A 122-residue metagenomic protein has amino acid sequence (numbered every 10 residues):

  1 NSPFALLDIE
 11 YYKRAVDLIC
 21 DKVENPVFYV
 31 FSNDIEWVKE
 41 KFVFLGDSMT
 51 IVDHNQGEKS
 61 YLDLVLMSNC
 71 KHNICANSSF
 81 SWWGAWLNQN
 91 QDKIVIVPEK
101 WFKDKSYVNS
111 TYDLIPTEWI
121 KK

Functional and structural regions predicted by a protein language model:
N1-E58: Core catalytic architecture of nucleotide-activated donor-dependent transferases building glycoconjugates
D8, P26, D34, S79-F80 (+2 more regions): Intrinsically disordered regions, especially transient/low-confidence alpha-helical propensity segments and coil-helix
K13-D21, P26-V27, N73, K93-I96 (+1 more regions): Solvent-exposed, well-ordered amphipathic alpha-helical segments that flank/support binding or catalytic loops
V38-L45, L87-N88, S106-N109: Short loop/helix-cap segments at secondary-structure boundaries that form the rim of catalytic
L45-D47, W83, N90-Q91, Y112: General N-terminal targeting signals
D53-N55, E99, E118: Residues at the C-termini of beta-strands that transition into short coil/loop
S60-Y107: A donor-sugar binding/catalytic signature common to diverse glycosyltransferases and related nucleotide-sugar
D104-K122: Leloir-type glycosyltransferase catalytic cores
